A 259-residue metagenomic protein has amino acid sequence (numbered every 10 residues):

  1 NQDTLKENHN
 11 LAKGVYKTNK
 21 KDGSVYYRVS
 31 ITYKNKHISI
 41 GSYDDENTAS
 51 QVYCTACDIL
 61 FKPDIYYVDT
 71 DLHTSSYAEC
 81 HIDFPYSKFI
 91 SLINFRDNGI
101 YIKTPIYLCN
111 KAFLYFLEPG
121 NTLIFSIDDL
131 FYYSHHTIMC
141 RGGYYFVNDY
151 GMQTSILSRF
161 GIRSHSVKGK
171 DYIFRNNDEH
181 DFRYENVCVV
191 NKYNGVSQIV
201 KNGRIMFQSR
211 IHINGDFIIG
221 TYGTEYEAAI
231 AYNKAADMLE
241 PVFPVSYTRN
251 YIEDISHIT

Functional and structural regions predicted by a protein language model:
N1-T259: Boundary-flanking segments of nucleic-acid-binding domains in nuclear regulatory proteins
